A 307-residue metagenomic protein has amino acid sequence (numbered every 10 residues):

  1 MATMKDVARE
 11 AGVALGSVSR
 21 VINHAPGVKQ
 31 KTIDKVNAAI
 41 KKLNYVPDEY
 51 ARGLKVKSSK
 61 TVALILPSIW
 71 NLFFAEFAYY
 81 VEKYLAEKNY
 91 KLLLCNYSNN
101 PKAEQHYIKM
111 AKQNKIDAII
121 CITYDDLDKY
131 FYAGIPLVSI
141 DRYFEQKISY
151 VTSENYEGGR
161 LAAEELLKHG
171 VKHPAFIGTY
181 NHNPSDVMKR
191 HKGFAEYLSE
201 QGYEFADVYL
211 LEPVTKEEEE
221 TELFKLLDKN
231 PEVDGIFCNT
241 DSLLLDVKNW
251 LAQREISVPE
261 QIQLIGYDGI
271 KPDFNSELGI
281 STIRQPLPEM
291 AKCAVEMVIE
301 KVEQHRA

Functional and structural regions predicted by a protein language model:
M1-S59: N-terminal helix-turn-helix DNA-binding module of bacterial transcription factors
A2, K60-E164, D228, E232: Alpha-helical recognition/docking segments in bacterial nutrient-uptake and carbohydrate-utilization systems
S17, L54-W70, H173-Y180: Short beta-strand segments enriched in small/hydrophobic residues
P67-E76, L94-K102, V151-L161, I177-L223 (+3 more regions): Hinge/beta->alpha junction and helix N-cap segments in small-molecule ligand-binding domains
I108, K115-I122, A175-G178, N230-S242 (+1 more regions): Periplasmic-binding protein-like
H173, F205-V208, S257-L264: Short acidic capping loops at alpha-helix termini that bridge into adjacent secondary structure
F224-A307: Flexible loop/turn connectors
